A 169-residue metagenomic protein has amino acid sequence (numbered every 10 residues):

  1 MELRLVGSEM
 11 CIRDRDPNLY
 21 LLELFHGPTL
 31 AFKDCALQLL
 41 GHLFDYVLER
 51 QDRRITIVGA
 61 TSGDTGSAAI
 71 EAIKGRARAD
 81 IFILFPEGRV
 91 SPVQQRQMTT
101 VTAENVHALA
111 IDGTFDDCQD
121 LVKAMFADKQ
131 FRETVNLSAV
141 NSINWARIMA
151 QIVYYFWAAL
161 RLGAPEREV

Functional and structural regions predicted by a protein language model:
M1-G7, C11-I12: Single conserved hydrophobic/aromatic residue that forms the stacking wall/gate of nucleotide- or nucleobase-binding
R13-N18, N136-A139: Short coil/turn segments at secondary-structure boundaries
D16-N18, D52-I55, R76-I81, A103-V106 (+1 more regions): Short coil/turn connectors at secondary-structure junctions
Y20-G75: Well-ordered mid-protein domain cores that form the structural environment of catalytic cofactors
Y20-L22, V58, F82, H107-L109 (+1 more regions): Hydrophobic/aromatic beta-strand patches that form the interior of the parallel beta-sheet core in alpha/beta enzyme
A31-F32, T56-S62, V140-I148, V169: Active-site nucleophile and cofactor-binding loops and adjacent substrate-binding regions of central metabolic enzymes
I57-V58, S62-R96, V101-T102: Glycine/threonine-rich beta-strand-loop-alpha-helix active-site module that forms ligand/phosphate-binding
F85-G163: Small/polar-residue-rich loop-to-helix segments that shape phosphate-bearing ligand pockets
